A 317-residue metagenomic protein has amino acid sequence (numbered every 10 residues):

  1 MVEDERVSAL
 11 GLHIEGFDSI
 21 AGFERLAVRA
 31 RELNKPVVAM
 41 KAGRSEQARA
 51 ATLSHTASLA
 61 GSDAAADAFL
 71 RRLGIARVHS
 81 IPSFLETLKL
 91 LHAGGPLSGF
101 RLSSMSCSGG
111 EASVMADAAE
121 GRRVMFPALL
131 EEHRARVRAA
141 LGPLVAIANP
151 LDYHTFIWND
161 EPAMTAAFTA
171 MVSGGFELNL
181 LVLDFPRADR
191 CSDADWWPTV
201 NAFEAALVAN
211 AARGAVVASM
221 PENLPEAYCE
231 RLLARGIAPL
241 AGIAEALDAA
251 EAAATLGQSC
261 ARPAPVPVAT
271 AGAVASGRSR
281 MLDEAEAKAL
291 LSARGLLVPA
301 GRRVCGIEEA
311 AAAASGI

Functional and structural regions predicted by a protein language model:
M1-I317: Catalytic-core regions of core metabolic enzymes, especially those transforming organic acids/acyl-group intermediates
